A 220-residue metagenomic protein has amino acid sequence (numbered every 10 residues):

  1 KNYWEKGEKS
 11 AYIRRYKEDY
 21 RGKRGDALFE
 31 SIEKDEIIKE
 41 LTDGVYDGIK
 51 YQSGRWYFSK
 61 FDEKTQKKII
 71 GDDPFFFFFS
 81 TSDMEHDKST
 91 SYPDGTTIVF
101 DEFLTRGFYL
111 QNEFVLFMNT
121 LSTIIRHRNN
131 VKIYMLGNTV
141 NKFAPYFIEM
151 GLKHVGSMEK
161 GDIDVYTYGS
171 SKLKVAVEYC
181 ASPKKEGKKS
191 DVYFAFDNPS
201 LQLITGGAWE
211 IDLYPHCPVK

Functional and structural regions predicted by a protein language model:
K1-K220: Phosphate/NTP-binding elements of NTP-utilizing enzymes
